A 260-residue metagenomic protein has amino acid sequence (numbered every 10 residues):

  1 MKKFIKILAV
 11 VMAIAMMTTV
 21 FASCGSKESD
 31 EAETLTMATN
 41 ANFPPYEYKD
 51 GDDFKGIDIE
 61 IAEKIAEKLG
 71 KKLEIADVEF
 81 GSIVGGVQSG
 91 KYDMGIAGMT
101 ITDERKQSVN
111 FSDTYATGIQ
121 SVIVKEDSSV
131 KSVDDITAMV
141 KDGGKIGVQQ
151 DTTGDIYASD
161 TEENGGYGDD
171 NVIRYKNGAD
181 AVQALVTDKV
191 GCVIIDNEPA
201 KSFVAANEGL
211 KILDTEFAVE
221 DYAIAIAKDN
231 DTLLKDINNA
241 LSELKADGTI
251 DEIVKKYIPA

Functional and structural regions predicted by a protein language model:
M1-L35, A260: Short, low-complexity disordered leader/linker segments with a strong preference for bacterial N-terminal type II
S26, K72-A76, T152-I173, A205-D214 (+1 more regions): Ligand-binding clefts/hinges and TM-proximal coupling segments of bilobed small-molecule sensing domains
E31-G98: Extracytoplasmic small-molecule ligand-binding "clamshell" domains of the periplasmic binding protein/Venus flytrap
A41, T117-V124, N197, K201-N239 (+1 more regions): Periplasmic-binding protein-like
G70-K72, Q88-A97, G143-K145, N177 (+2 more regions): Alpha-to-beta junction loops
E74-V87, K131, V172-A184, E220: Short helix-initiation/N-cap motifs at beta->coil->alpha
G81-S82, M99-Q107, Y157-D160, A184-T187 (+1 more regions): A ligand-binding cleft/hinge motif common to bilobed small-molecule-binding domains
K125-K145: Flexible hinge/capping segments at coil-to-helix
